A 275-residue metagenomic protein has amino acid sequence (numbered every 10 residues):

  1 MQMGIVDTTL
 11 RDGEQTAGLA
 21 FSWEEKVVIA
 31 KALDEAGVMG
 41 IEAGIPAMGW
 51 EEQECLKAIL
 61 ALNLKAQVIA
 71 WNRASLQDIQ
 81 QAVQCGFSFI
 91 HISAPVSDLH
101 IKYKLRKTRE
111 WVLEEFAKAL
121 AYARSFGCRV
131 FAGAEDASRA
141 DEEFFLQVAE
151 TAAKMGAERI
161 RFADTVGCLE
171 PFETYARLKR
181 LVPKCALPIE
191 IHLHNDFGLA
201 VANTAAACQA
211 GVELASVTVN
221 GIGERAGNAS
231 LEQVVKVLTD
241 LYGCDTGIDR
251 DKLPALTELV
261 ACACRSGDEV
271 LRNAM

Functional and structural regions predicted by a protein language model:
M1-M275: Catalytic cores and adjacent flexible loops of soluble metabolic enzymes that perform enolate/carbanion chemistry on
